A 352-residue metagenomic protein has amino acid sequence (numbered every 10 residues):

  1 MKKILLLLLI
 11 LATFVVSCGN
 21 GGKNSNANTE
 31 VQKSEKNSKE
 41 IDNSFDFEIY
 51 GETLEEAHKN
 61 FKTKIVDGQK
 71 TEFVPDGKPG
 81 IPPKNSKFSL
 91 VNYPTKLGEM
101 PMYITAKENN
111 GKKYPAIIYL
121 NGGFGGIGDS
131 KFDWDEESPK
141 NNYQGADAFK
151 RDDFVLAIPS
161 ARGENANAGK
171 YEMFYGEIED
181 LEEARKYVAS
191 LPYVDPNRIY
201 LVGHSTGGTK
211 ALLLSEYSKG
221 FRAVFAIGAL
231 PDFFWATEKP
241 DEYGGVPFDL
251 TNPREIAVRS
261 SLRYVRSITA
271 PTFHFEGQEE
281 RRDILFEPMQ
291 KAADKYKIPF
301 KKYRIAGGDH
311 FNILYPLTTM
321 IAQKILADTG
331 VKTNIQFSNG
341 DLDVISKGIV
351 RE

Functional and structural regions predicted by a protein language model:
T63-G111: N-terminal cap/lid segment of alpha/beta-hydrolase-fold proteins
N110-Y114, Y119-G169, R282: Short substrate-entry loop that stabilizes the transition state in hydrolases
N121, R281, E287, K297-E352: C-terminal catalytic histidine-bearing segment of alpha/beta-hydrolase fold enzymes
D129-S130, D135-E136, R222, A229-Y264 (+1 more regions): Mobile cap/lid helix-loop segments that gate and shape the active-site cleft of serine hydrolases
E172-P192: Alpha/beta-hydrolase active-site loop
Y193-S205: Alpha/beta-hydrolase fold nucleophile elbow
G208-K219: Short glycine-enriched nucleophile-adjacent loop and the immediately C-terminal alpha-helix near the catalytic center
I268, F273-G277: Short beta-strand/loop motif that positions the catalytic acidic residue of the alpha/beta-hydrolase fold
